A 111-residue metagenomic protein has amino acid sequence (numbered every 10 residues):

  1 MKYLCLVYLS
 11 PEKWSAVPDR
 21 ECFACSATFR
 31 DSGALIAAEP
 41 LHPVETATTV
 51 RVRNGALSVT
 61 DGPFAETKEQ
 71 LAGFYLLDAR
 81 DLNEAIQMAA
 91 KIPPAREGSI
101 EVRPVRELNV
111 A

Functional and structural regions predicted by a protein language model:
M1-A111: Conserved, structured core segments of small domains
